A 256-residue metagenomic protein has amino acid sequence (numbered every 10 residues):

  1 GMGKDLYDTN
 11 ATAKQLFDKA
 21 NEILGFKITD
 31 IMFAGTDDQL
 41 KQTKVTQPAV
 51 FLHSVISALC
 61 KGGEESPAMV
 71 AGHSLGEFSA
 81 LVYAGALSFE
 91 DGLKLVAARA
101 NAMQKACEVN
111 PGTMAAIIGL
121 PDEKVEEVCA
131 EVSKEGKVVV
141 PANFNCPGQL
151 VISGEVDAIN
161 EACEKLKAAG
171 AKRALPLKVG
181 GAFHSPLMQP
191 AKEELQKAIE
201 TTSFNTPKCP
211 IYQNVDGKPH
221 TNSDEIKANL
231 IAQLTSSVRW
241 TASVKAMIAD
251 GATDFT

Functional and structural regions predicted by a protein language model:
G1-E126, E131, L177, D254-T256: FabD-like malonyl-/acyl-CoA
E22-F26, A84-S237: Alpha/beta catalytic cores of group-transfer enzymes, especially the acyltransferase/condensing modules of polyketide
K167, I248-G251: Non-catalytic positions within long, well-ordered alpha-helices that form the structural scaffold/packing of enzyme
A171, A252-T253: Short, high-confidence coil segments that cap the C-terminus of an alpha-helix and link into the following beta-strand
R239-A246: A short, well-structured juxtamembrane/interface segment
